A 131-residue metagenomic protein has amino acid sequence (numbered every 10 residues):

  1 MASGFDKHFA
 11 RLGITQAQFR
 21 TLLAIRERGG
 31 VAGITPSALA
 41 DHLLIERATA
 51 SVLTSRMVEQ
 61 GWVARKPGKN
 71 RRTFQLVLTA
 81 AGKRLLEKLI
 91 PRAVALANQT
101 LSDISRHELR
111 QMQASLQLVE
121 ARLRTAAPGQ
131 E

Functional and structural regions predicted by a protein language model:
M1-G4, A24, A81, S115-R122: C-terminal ligand-sensing/allosteric alpha-helical core of TetR-family HTH transcriptional regulators
S3-E46: N-terminal helix-turn-helix DNA-binding core of bacterial DNA-binding proteins
D6, A10-I14, N98, S102-D103 (+1 more regions): Short helix-loop hinge/linker segments at domain boundaries
G33, S55-A114: Charged, amphipathic alpha-helical coiled-coil/dimerization segments
H107-E131: C-terminal regulatory/oligomerization modules of transcriptional regulators
